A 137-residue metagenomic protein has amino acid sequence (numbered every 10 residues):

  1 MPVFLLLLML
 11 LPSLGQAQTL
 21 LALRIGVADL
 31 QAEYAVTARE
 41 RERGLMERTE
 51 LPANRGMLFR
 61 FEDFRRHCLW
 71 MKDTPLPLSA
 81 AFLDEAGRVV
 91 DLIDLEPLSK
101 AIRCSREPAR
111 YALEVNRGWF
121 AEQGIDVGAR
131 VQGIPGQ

Functional and structural regions predicted by a protein language model:
P2-S13: Bacterial N-terminal signal peptides
A17-Q137: Compact, glycine-rich, soluble single-domain proteins
